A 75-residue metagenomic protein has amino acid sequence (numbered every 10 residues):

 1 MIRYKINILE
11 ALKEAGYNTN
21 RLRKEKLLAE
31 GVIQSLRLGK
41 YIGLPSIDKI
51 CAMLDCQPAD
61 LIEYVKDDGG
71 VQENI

Functional and structural regions predicted by a protein language model:
M1-R21: A short, Lys/Arg-rich alpha-helix, primarily the initiator
E10, I62-I75: Short, charged recognition helix plus adjacent turn of helix-turn-helix-like nucleic-acid-binding domains
E14, E25, M53: Residues within the alpha-helical elements of helix-turn-helix
R21, V32, D60: Residues in the helix-turn-helix
L27-Y41: Recognition helix of helix-turn-helix/homeodomain-like DNA-binding domains that insert into the DNA major groove
G39-A52: Short, basic-rich loop-to-helix N-cap that marks the start of a DNA-contacting helix
